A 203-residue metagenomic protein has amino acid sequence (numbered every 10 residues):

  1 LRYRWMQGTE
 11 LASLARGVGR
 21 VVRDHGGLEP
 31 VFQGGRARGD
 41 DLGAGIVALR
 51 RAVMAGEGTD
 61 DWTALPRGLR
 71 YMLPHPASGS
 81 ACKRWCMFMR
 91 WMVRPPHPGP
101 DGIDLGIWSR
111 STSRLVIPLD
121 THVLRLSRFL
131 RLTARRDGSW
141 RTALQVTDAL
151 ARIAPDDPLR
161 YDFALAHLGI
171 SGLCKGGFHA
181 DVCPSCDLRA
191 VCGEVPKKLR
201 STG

Functional and structural regions predicted by a protein language model:
L1-G203: HhH-family (HhH-GPD) DNA N-glycosylase catalytic core used in base-excision repair
